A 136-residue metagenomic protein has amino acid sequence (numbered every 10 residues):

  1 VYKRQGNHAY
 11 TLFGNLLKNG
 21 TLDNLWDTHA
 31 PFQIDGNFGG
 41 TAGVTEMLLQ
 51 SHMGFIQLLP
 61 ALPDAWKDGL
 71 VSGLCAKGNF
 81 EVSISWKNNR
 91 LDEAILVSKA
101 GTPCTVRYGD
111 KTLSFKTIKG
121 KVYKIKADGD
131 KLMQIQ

Functional and structural regions predicted by a protein language model:
V1-Y2: Short, small-residue-biased leader/transition segments that mark boundaries at the very start of proteins
G6-I135: Non-catalytic C-terminal accessory modules of carbohydrate-active enzymes
